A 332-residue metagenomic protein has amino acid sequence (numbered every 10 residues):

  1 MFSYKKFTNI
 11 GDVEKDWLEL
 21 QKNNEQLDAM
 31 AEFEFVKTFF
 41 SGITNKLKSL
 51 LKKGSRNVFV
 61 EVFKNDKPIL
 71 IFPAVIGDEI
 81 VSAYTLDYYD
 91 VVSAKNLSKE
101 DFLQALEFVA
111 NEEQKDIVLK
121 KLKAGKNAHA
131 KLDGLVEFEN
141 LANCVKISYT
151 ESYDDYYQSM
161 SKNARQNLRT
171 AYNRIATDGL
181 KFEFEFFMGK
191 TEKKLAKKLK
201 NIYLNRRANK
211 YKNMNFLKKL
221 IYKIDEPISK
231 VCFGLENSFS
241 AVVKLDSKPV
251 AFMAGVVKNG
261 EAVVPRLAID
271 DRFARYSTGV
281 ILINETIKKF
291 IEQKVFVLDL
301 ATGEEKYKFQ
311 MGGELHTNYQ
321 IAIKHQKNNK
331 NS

Functional and structural regions predicted by a protein language model:
S3-E79, L122-N127, L135-N140, C144 (+2 more regions): A conserved beta-strand-loop-helix scaffold within acyl/acetyltransferase catalytic domains
V36-K48, Y89-F102: Aromatic/His-enriched, Gly/Pro-containing loop or helix-boundary segments that lie immediately adjacent to catalytic
S82-D90, E139-K146, K181-E183, H316-Y319: Acyl/amide activation-and-transfer machinery of modular secondary-metabolite enzymes
L86-S98, L267-R275: A short, internal acetyl-CoA/4′-phosphopantetheine-binding micro-motif in the GNAT/acyltransferase core
K99-S148: Non-catalytic accessory segments adjacent to catalytic cores
L103-N111, K219-N331: Aromatic (often tryptophan-rich) hydrophobic motifs at membrane interfaces
D116-L119, E185, V297-D299: Short catalytic-loop micro-motif centered on adjacent basic/acidic residues
